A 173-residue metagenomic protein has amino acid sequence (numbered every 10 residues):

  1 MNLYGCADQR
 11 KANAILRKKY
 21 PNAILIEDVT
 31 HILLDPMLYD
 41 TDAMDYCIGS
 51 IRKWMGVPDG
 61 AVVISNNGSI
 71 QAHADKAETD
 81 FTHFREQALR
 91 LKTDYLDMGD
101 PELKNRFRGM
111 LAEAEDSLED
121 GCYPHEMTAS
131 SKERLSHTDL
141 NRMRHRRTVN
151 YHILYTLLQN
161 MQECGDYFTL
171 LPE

Functional and structural regions predicted by a protein language model:
M1-A72: Active-site phosphate-binding strand-loop segment of PLP-dependent enzymes
D75-E173: PLP-dependent aminotransferase class I/II
